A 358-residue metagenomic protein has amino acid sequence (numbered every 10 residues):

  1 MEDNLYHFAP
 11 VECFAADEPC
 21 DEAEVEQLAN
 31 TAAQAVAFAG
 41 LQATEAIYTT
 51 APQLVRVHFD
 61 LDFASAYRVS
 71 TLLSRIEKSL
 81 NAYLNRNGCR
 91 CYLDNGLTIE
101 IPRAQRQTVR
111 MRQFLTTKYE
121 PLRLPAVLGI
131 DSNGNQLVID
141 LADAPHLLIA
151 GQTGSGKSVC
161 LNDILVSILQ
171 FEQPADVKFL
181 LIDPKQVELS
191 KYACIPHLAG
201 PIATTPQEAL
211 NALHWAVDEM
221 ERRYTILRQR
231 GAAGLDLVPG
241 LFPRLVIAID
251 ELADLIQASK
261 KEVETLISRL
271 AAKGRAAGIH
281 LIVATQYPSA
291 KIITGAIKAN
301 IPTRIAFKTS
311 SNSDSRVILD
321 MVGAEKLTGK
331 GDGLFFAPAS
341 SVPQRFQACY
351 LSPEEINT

Functional and structural regions predicted by a protein language model:
M1-P19, T31-T71, R75-P102, T108-A232 (+2 more regions): P-loop NTPase catalytic phosphate-binding loop
L235-L237: Periplasmic polypeptide-binding modules associated with outer-membrane biogenesis and secretion
